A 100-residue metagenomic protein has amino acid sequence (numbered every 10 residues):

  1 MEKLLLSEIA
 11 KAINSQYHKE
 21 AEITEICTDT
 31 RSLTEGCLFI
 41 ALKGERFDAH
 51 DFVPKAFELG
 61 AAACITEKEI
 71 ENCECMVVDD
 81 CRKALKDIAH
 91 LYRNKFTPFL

Functional and structural regions predicted by a protein language model:
M1-D87, L91: N-terminal leader/targeting and accessory segments in enzymes
A89-L100: Walker A (P-loop) phosphate-binding motif
